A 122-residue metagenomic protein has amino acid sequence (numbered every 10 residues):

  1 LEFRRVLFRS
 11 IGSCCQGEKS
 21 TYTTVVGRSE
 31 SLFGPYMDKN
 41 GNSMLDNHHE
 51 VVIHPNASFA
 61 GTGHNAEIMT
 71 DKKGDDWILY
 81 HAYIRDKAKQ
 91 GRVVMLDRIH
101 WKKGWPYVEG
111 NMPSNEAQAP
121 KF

Functional and structural regions predicted by a protein language model:
R4-F122: Carbohydrate-active catalytic/glycan-binding domains of CAZyme proteins, especially the secreted or lumenal ectodomains
